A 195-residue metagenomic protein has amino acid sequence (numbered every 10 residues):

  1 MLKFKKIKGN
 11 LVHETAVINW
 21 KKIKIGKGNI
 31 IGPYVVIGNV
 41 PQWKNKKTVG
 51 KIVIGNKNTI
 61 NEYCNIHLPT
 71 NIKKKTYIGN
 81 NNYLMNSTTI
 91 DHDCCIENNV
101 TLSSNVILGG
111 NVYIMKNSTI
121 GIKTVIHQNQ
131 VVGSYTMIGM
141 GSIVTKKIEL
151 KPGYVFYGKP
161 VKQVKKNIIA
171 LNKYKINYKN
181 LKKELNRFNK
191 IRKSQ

Functional and structural regions predicted by a protein language model:
M1-Y34: N-terminal segments that cap or nucleate solenoid repeat domains
F4-K8, I30-V49, I54, E62-N65 (+5 more regions): Glycine-rich hexapeptide-repeat left-handed beta-helix
D91: Short metal-binding segments enriched for Cys and/or His
